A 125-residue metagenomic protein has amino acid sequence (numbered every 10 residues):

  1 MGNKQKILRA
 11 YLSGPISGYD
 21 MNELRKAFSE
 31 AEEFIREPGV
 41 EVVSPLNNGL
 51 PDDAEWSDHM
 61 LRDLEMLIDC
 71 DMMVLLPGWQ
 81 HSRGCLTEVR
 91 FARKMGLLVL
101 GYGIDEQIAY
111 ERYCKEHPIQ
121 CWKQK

Functional and structural regions predicted by a protein language model:
M1-K125: Conserved catalytic or regulatory cores that recognize and/or transform ribose-phosphate-containing ligands
